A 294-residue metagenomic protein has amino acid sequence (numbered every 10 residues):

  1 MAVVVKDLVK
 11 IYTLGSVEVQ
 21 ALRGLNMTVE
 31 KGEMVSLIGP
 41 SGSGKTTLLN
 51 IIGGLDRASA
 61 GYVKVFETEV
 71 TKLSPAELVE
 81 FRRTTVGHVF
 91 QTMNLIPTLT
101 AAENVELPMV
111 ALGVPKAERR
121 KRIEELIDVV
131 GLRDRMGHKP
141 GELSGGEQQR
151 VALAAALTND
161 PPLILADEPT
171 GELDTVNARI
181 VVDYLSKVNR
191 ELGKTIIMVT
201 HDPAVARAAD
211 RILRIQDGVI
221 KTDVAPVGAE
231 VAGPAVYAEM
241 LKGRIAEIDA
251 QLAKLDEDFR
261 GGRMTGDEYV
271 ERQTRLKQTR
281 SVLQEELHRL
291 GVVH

Functional and structural regions predicted by a protein language model:
M1-I11, A232, V236-A246, Q278 (+1 more regions): ABC-family P-loop ATPase nucleotide-binding domain
A2-V199, A206: ABC family nucleotide-binding domain
A208-R214: Conserved catalytic segment of ABC-fold P-loop ATPases
I215, V219-M240: Conserved beta-strand-loop-alpha-helix hinge in the C-terminal portion of ABC ATPase nucleotide-binding domains
G233-D267: Charged/polar low-complexity intrinsically disordered segments, enriched in acidic residues
L255, G262, Y269, L283 (+1 more regions): Hydrophobic stripe of amphipathic alpha-helices that form coiled-coil interfaces
G266-K277: Short, charged, amphipathic alpha-helical segments
